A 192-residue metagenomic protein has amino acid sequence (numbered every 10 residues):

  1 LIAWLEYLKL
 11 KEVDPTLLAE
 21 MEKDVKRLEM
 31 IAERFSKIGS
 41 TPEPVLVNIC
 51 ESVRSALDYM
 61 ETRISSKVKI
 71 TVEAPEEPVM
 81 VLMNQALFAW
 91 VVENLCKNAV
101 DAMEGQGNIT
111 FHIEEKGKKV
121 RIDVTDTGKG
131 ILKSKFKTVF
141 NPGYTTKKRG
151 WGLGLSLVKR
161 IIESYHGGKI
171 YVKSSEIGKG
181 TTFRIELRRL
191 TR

Functional and structural regions predicted by a protein language model:
V13-S66: Conserved DHp (HisKA) dimerization/phosphotransfer helix of two-component histidine kinases, i.e., the long coiled-coil
S40-V45, M80-M83, T146: Conserved micro-motifs of the catalytic ATP-binding
K67-V79, K116: Conserved catalytic submotifs in the C-terminal HATPase_c
Q106-K118: Short beta-strand/loop element within the Bergerat-fold HATPase_c
I131-P142: Short conserved segment of the HATPase_c
G154, V158: Short alpha-helical Gxxx[C/S/T] motif in the catalytic ATP-binding
I162-E163: Detector for a conserved hydrophobic position within an alpha-helical segment of the HATPase_c
H166-S174: Glycine-rich ATP-binding loops of the HATPase_c
